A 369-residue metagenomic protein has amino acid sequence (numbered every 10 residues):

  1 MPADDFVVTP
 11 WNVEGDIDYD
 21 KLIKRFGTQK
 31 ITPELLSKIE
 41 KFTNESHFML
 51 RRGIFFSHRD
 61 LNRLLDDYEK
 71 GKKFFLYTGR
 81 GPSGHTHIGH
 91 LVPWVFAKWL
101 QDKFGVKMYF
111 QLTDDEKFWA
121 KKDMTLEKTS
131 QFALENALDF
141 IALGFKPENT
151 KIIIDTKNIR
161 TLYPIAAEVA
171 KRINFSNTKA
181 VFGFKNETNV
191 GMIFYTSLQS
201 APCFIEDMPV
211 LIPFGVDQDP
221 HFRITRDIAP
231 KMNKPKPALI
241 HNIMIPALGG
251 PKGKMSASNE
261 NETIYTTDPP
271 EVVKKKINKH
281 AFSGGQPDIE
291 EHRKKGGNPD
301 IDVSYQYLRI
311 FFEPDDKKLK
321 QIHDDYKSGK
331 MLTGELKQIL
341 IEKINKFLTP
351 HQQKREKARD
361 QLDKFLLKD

Functional and structural regions predicted by a protein language model:
M1-R80, R226-N278, G284-P287, E291-K295 (+2 more regions): Non-catalytic terminal extensions that flank enzyme cores
N44-K117, I212-V216: N-terminal catalytic cores of NTP/NDP-binding nucleotidyl/phosphoryl-transfer enzymes
R80-T86, G183-E187, V210-F214, H292-G296: A short glycine/serine-rich beta->alpha loop
H87, F140, D217, K252 (+1 more regions): Divalent metal-coordination and catalytic microenvironments
P93, I193-T196, H221, V273 (+1 more regions): Catalytic-loop motifs flanking and including active-site residues across diverse enzymes
G105, F204-L211, F312-Q321: Short helix-capping/linker segments at secondary-structure and domain boundaries
Q111-M124, I245-L248: Short connector loops at secondary-structure junctions
A120, T125-N242: Divalent-metal (Mg2+/Mn2+/Ca2+)-assisted nucleotide/phosphate chemistry catalytic cores
